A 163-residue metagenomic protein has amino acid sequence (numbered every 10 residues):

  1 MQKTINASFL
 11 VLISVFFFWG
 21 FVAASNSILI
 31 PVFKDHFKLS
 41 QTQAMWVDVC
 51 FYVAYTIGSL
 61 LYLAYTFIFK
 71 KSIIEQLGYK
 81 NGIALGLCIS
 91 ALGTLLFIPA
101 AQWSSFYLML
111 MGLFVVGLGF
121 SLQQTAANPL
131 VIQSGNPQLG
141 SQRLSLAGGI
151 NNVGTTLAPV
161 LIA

Functional and structural regions predicted by a protein language model:
A7-L39, S59-Y62, A158: Extracytoplasmic
F17, S105-Q123: Hydrophobic core of transmembrane alpha-helices in multi-pass small-molecule transporters, especially MFS/SLC-type
G20, A24, G117-T125, T156: Small-residue-rich segments within alpha-helical transmembrane domains of MFS-like 12-TM solute carriers
W46-K71: Central cavity-lining transmembrane alpha-helices of secondary-active solute carriers, predominantly the Major
L77-I83, M109: Primarily marks hydrophobic transmembrane alpha-helices of the MFS/SLC 12-helix fold
L85-W103: C-terminal ends and interior cores of transmembrane alpha-helices in multi-pass membrane transporters/permeases
L122-N136: Intracellular juxtamembrane helix-capping segments at the cytosolic ends of symmetry-related transmembrane helices
L139-A163: Glycine-rich segments within core transmembrane alpha-helices of 12-TM secondary carriers
